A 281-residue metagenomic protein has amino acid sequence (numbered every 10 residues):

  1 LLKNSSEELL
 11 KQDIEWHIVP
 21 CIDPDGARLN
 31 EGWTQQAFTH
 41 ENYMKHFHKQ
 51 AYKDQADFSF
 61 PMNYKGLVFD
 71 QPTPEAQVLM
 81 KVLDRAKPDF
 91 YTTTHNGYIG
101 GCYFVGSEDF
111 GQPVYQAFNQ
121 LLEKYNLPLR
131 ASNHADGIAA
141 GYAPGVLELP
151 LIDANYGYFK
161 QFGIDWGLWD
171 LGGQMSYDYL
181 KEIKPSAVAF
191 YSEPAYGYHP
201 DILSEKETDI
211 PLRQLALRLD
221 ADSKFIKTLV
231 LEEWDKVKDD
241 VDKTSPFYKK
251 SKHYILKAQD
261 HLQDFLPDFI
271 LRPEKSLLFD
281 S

Functional and structural regions predicted by a protein language model:
L1-Y115, N119, E123, A131 (+7 more regions): Active-site/substrate-binding loop(s) of hydrolase catalytic cores
Q71, E75-A76, G111-S281: C-terminal accessory segments enriched in acidic
